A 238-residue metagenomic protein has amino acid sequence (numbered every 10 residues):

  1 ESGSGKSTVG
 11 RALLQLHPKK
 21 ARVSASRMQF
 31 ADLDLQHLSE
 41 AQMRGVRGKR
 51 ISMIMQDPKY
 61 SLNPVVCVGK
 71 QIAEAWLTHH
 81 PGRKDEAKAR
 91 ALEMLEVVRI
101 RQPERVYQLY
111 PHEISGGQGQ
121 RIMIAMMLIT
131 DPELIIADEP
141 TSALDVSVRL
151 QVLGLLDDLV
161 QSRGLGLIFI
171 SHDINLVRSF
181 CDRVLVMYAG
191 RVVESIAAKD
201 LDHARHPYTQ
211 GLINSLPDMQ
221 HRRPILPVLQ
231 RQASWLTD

Functional and structural regions predicted by a protein language model:
D34, E86-R105, I213-N214: Conserved ABC ATPase "signature" region
L35-S52, T78, D200-A204: ABC ATPase NBD coupling module
I72, I124, I135, V148 (+1 more regions): Hydrophobic anchor residue at the start of the ABC signature
R101-R105, I196-D238: Short catalytic/signature loops enriched in Gly
I129-E133: A short, proline-enriched helix->beta-strand linker immediately N-terminal to the Walker B motif in ABC-type P-loop
V177-S179: A short, surface-exposed alpha-helical micro-motif characterized by mixed small hydrophobic and charged/polar residues
